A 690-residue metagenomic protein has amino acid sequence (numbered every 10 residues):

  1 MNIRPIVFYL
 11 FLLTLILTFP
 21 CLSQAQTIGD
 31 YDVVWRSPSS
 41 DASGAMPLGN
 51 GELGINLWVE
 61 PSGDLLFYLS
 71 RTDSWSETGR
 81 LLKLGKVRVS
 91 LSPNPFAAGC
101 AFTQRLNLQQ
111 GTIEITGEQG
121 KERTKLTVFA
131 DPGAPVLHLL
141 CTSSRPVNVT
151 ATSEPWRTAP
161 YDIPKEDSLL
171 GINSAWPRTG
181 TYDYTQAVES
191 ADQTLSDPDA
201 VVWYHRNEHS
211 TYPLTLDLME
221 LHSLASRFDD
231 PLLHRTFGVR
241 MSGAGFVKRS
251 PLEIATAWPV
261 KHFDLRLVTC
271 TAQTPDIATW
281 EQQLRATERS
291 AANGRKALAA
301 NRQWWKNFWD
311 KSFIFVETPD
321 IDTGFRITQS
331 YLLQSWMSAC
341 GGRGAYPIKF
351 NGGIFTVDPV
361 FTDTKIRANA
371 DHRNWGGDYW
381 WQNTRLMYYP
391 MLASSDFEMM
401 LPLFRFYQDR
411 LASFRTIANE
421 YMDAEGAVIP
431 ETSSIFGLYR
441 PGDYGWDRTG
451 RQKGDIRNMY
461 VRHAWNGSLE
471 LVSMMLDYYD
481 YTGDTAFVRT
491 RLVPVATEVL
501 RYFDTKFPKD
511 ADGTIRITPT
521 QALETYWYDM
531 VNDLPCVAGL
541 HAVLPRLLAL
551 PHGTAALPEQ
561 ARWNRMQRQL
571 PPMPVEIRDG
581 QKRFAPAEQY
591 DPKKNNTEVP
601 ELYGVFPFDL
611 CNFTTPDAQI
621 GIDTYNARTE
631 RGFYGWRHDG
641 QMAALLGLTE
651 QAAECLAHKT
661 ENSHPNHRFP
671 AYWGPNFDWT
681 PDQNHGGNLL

Functional and structural regions predicted by a protein language model:
M1-F11: Bacterial N-terminal signal peptides that target proteins for export
Y9-P20: Bacterial N-terminal signal peptides
Q26-R448, Y479, T497, G553-A627 (+2 more regions): Aromatic-residue-lined binding/catalytic grooves and analogous aromatic/hydrophobic interfacial grooves in multimeric
Q273-P275, F355-G377, I429-T490, F503-R565: The feature captures the catalytic groove of carbohydrate-active enzymes
T356-V357, F361, I515-P519, A627-L689: C-terminal catalytic domain of Rieske-type non-heme iron oxygenases
W380-L392, A464-L476, P535-R546, P600-D609 (+2 more regions): Well-ordered alpha-helical segments within folded domains of soluble proteins
